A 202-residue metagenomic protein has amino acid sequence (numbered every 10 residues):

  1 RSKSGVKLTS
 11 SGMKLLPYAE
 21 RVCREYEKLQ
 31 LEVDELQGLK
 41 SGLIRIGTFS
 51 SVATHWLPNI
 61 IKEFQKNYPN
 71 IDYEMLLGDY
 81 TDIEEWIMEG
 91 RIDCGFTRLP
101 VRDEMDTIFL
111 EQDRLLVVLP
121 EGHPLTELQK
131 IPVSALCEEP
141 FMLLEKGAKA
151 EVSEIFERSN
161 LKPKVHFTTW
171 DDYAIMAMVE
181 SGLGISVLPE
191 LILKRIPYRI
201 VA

Functional and structural regions predicted by a protein language model:
S2-V6, M13, L36, L43 (+1 more regions): A short, glycine- and basic residue-enriched loop/turn that sits immediately adjacent to a domain's principal
K7-E35, L116: Alpha-helical "hinge/linker" immediately C-terminal to small N-terminal DNA-binding modules
T9-G12, I46, I87-M88, L136 (+1 more regions): Hydrophobic residues within well-ordered alpha-helices
E25, I71, I87-F96, L115 (+3 more regions): Alpha-to-beta junction loops
L39-D103, T169: Central regulatory/effector-binding core of bacterial HTH transcription factors
E104-L115, L119-F141: Flexible hinge/capping segments at coil-to-helix
E104-R114, L128, Y173-A202: Beta-alpha-beta core module
L125, E139-S159: Secondary-structure junction motif
